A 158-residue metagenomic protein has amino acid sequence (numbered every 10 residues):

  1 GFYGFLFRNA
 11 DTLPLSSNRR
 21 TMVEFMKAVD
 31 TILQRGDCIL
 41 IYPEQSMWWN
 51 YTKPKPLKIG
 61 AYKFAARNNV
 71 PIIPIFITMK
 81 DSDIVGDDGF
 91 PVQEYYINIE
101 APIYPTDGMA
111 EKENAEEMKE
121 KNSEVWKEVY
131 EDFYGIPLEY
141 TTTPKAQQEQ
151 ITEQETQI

Functional and structural regions predicted by a protein language model:
G1-R19: Catalytic core of membrane glycerolipid acyltransferases/transacylases, capturing the structured, soluble-facing
T21-E24: A short, glycine-/small-residue-rich helix N-cap motif at loop->alpha-helix starts within glycosyltransferase
M26-I158: Non-catalytic C-terminal accessory region of glycerolipid acyltransferases and related lyso-lipid remodeling enzymes
